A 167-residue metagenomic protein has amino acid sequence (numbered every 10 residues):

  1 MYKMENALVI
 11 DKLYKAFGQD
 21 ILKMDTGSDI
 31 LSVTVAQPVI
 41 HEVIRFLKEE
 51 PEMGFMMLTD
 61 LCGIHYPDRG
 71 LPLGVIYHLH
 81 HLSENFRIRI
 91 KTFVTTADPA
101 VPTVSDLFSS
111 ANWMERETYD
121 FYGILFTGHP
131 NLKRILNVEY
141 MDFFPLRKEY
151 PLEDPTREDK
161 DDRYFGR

Functional and structural regions predicted by a protein language model:
M1-R167: Terminal low-complexity/charged segments
